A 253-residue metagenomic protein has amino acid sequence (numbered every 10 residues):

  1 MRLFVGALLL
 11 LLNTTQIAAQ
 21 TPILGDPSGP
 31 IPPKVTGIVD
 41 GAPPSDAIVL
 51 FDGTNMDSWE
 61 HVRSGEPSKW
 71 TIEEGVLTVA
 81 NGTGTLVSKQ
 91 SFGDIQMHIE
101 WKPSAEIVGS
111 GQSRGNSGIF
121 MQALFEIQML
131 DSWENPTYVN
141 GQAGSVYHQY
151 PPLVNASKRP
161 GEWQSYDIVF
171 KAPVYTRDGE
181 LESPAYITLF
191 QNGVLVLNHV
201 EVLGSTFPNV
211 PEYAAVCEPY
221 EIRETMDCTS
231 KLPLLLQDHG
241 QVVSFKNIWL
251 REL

Functional and structural regions predicted by a protein language model:
M1-F4: Positively charged n-region of N-terminal signal peptides that target proteins for export
A7: Short, surface-exposed linear motifs at loops/turns and structural transition points
N13-T14: N-terminal signal peptide c-region/cleavage motif recognized by signal peptidases
Q20-L253: Carbohydrate-interacting regions of secretory-pathway proteins
